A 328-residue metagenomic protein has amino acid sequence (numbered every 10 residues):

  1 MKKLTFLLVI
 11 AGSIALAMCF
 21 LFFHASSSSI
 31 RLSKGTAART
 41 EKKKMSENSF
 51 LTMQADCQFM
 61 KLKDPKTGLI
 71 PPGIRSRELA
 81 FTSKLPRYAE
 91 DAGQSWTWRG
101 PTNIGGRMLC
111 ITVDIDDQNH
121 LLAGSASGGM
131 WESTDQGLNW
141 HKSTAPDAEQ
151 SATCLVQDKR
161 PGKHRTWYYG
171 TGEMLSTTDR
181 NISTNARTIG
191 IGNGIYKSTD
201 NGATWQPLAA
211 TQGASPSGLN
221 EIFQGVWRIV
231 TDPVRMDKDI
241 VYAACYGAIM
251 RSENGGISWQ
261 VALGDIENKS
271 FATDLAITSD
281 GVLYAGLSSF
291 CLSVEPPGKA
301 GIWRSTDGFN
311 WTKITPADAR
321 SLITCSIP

Functional and structural regions predicted by a protein language model:
K2-P328: Extracellular glycan-interacting surfaces
